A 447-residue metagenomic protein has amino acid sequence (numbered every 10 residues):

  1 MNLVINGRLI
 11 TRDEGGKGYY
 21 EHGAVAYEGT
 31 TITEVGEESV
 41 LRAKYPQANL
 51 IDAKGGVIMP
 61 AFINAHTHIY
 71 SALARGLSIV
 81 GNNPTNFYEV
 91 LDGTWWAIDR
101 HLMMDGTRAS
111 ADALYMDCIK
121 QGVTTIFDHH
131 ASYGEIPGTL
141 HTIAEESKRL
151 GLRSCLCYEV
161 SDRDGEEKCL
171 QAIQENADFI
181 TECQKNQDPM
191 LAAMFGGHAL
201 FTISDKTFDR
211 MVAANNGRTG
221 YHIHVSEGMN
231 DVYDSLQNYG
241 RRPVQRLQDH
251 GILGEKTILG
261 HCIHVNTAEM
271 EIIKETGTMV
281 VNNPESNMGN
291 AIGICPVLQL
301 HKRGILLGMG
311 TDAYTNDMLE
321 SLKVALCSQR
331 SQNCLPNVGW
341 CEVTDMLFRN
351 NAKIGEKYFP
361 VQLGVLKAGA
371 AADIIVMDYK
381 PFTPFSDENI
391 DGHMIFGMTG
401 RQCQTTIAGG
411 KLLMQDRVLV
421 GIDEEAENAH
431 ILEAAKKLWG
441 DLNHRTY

Functional and structural regions predicted by a protein language model:
M1-K44, G56-V57, T446: N-terminal metal-binding scaffold of metallo-dependent hydrolase/deaminase domains
N2-L9, R42-E89, D105, D112 (+1 more regions): Replace "His-x-His-based motif
D13, A371-N428: C-terminal cap of metal-dependent C-N hydrolases
L73-T107, D164-G165, M229-K256, T276-M279 (+1 more regions): Active-site gating loops and adjacent loop-to-helix segments of metal-dependent hydrolytic enzymes
L77-H129, G134-L152, Q174-N186, L432-K437 (+1 more regions): Alpha-helical scaffold segments that flank or form the walls of functional sites
H130-I263: Metal-coordinating catalytic core of metallo-dependent amide/deamination hydrolases
G151, N215-G220, I252-E255, I272-V281 (+2 more regions): Glycine-enriched alpha-helix->loop->beta-strand junction motifs that scaffold or abut catalytic
D249-K256, P296-P381, I395-T399: His/Asp/Glu-enriched, well-ordered alpha-helical/loop segment that forms or immediately abuts the divalent-metal
